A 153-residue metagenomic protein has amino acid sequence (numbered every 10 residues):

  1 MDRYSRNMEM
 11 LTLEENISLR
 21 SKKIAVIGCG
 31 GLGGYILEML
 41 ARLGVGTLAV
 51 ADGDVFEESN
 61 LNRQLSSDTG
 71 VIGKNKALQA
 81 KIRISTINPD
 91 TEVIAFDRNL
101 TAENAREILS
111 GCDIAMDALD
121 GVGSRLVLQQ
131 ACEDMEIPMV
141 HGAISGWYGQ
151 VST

Functional and structural regions predicted by a protein language model:
M1-A25: N-terminal charged helix/coil linker that caps or initiates catalytic domains
E14-E15, E103-E107: Short acidic active-site motifs
V26-G28, A51: Conserved N-terminal Rossmann-fold NAD(P)-binding element of oxidoreductases
L32-G33: Hydrophobic/small residue at the entry helix of a nucleotide-binding pocket
I36-L37, A80: Hydrophobic residues within alpha-helices that form the first helical element adjacent to the glycine-rich loop
L40: Aromatic pocket-lining residues of Rossmann-like dinucleotide-binding sites
V45, V50-N88: Glycine-rich phosphate-binding loop and adjoining beta1-alpha1-beta2 segment of Rossmann-like nucleotide-binding folds
A95, L100, G111-T153: E1/E1-like adenylate-forming module used to activate ubiquitin-like modifiers and sulfur-carrier proteins
